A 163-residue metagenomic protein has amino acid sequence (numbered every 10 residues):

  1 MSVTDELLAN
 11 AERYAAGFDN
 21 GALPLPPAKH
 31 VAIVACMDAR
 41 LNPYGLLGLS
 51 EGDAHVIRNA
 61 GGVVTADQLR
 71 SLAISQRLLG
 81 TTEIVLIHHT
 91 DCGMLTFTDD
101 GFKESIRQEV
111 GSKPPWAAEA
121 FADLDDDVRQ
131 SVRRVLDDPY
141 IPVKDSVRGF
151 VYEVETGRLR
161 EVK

Functional and structural regions predicted by a protein language model:
M1-P27, G62-D67, I74, L78-L79 (+1 more regions): Divalent-metal-activated hydrolytic enzyme cores
R13, G17-R70: Conserved beta-strand-loop surface patch within small alpha/beta domains used for substrate/adaptor or ligand engagement
V34-C36, R58, I87-H89, F150-E153: Short beta-strand segments
M37-R40, T90-M94: Gly/Ser/Thr-rich loops at beta-strand to alpha-helix junctions that form or flank small-molecule/cofactor-binding
L46, S50, N59, D91 (+2 more regions): Short glycine/serine/threonine-biased micro-segments
L79-H89: Ordered, amphipathic secondary-structure segments that act as subunit-interaction surfaces in large macromolecular
